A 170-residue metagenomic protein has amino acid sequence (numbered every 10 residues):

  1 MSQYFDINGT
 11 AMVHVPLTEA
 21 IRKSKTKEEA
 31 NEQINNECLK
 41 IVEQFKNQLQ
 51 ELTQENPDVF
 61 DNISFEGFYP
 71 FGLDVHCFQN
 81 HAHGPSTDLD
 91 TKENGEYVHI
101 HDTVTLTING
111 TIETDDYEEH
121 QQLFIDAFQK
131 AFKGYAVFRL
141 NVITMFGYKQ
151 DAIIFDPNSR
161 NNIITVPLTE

Functional and structural regions predicted by a protein language model:
M1-V42: Short, extreme N-terminal segment that most often corresponds to the first beta-strand
K27-Q44, D58-E170: Charged interaction segments
L49, T53-E55: Solvent-exposed beta-hairpin/edge-strand motifs
